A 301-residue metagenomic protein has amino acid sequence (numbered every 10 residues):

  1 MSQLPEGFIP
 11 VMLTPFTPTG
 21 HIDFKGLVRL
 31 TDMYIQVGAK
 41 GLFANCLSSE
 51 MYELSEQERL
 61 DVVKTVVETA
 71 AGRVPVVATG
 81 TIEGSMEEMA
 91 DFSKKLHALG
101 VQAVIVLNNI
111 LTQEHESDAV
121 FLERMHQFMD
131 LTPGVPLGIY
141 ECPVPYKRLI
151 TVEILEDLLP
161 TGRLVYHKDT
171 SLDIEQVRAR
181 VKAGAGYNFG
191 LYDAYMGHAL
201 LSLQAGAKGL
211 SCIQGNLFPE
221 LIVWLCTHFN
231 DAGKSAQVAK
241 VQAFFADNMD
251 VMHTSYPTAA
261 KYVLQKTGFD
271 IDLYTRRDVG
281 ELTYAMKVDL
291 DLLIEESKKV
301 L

Functional and structural regions predicted by a protein language model:
S2-L149: Active-site beta->alpha loop and helix N-cap motifs at the rims of alpha/beta catalytic domains
G7-P15, V37, Q204-A207, Q214 (+1 more regions): C-terminal alpha-helical cap/extension of soluble enzyme domains
L27, V63, M89, M125 (+3 more regions): A general structural signal for well-ordered alpha-helical segments in protein cores
T31, V63, S93, V181 (+3 more regions): A generic alpha-helix structural signal
E50-M51, T112-Q113, E175, L200 (+2 more regions): Short secondary-structure capping/turn micro-motifs that flank functional sites
V62-V63, K95, R124-M125, G186-Y187 (+2 more regions): Short alpha-helix boundary/capping motifs
Q127-L131, C142-H253: Catalytic alpha/beta core domains of metabolic enzymes, predominantly
